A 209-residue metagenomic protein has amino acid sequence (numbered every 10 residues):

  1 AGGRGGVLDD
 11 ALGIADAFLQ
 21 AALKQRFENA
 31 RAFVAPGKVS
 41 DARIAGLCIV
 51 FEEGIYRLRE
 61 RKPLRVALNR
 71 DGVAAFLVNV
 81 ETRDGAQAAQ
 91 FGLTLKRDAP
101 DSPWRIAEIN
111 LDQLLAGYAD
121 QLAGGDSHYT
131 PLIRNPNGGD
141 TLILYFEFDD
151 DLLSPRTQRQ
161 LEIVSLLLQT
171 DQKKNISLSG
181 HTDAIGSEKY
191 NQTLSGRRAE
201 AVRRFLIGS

Functional and structural regions predicted by a protein language model:
A1-Q20: Short, low-complexity N-terminal intrinsically disordered segments enriched in polar/charged residues
A11-I14, R43-L47, T157-Q160, V164 (+2 more regions): Stable alpha-helical elements in mature extracytoplasmic
A21-A42: Short, well-ordered alpha-helical segments enriched in acidic and aromatic residues
V34-G37, V78-T82, L93-R97, E108-L111 (+3 more regions): A mature extracytoplasmic/lumenal domain signature
A42-G92: Surface-exposed, charged secondary-structure patches
G85-A89, K96-N175: Periplasmic peptidoglycan-binding/tethering modules of Gram-negative envelope proteins
H181-S209: Periplasmic OmpA-like peptidoglycan-binding domain that tethers envelope proteins to the cell wall
